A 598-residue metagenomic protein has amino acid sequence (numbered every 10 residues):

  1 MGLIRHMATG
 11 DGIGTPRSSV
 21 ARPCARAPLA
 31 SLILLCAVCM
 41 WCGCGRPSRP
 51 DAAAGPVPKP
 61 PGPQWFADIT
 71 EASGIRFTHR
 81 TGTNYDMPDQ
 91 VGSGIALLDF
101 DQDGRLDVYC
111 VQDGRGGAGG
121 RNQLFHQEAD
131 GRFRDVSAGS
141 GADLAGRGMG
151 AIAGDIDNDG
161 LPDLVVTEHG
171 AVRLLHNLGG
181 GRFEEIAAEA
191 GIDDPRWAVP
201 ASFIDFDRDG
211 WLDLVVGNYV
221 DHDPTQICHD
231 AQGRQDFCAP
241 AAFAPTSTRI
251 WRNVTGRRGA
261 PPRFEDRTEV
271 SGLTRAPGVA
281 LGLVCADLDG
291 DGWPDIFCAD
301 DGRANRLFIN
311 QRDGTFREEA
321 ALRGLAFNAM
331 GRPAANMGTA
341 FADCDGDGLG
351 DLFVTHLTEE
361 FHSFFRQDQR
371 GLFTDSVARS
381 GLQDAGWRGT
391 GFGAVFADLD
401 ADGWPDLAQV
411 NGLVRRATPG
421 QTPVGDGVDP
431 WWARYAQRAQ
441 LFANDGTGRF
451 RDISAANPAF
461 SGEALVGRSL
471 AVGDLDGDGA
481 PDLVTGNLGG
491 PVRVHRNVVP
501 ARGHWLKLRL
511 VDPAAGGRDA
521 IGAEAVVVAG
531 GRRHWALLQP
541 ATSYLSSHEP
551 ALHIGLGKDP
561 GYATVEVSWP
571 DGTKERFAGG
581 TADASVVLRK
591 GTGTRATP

Functional and structural regions predicted by a protein language model:
W41-G43: C-terminal motif of bacterial Sec signal peptides marking the signal peptidase cleavage site
G45-P50, P58, G62-W65, Y435-Q440 (+1 more regions): Gly/Ser/Thr/Pro-enriched helix-cap/hinge segments flanking short amphipathic alpha-helices
F66-I69, R132-G141, R182-I192, P261-L273 (+3 more regions): Blade-edge beta-strand/turn elements of extracellular beta-propeller and related beta-sheet repeat scaffolds
I75-G94, S140-I152, G191-S202, A244 (+7 more regions): Repeat-based blade/solenoid architectures
Y85, V91-Q102, H126, R147-P162 (+9 more regions): Beta-propeller blade termini
R105-Q112, D159-E168, L214-N218, D291 (+6 more regions): Hydrophobic beta-strand segments that make up the repeating blades of beta-propeller and related beta-repeat
V111-G119, N218-F243, V410-R434: Short, conserved, GDST-rich strand-edge loop motifs in beta-rich repeat architectures
G139-I152, T167-F206, V220-A241, P245-S247 (+1 more regions): Asp-box/WD-like beta-propeller blade repeats and closely related beta-sheet repeat scaffolds
